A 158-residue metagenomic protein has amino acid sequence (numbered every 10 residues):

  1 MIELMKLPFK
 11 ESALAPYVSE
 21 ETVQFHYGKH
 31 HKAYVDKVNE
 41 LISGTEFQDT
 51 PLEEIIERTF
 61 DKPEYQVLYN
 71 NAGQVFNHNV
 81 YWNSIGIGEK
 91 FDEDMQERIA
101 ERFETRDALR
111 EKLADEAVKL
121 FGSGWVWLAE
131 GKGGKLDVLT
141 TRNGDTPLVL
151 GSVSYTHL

Functional and structural regions predicted by a protein language model:
M1-K10: Acidic, low-complexity proline/glycine-rich segments
A13, S19-G44, Q48: Early transmembrane hairpin module of multi-pass membrane proteins
E40, G44-Q48, F60-Q74, N79-A129 (+1 more regions): All-alpha RGS (Regulator of G-protein Signaling) helical domain and cognate RGS-like helical scaffolds
G133-T141: Short, well-ordered strand-loop elements centered on a beta-strand within folded domains, enriched for acidic residues
R142-T146: Short, solvent-exposed aromatic-acidic interface loops
P147-S152: A short, polar/proline- and glycine-enriched secondary-structure boundary/capping micro-motif
T156-H157: Conserved small/polar residues in nucleotide/adenosyl-binding loops
